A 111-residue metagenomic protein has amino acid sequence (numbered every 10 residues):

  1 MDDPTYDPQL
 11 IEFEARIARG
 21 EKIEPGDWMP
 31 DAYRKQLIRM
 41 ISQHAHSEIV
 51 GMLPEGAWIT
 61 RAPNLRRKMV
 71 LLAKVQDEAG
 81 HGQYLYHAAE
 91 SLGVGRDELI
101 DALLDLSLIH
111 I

Functional and structural regions predicted by a protein language model:
D2-F13, K74-L104: Conserved alpha-helical segments that form or flank metal/cofactor-binding pockets of metalloenzymes
I11-A32, I49-L53, A102-S107: Short alpha-helical hairpin
D27-A62: Alpha-helical bundle segments that constitute or directly flank the non-heme di-iron/ferroxidase center
M69-A73: Short, charged, amphipathic alpha-helical segments
I109-I111: Conserved small/polar residues in nucleotide/adenosyl-binding loops
